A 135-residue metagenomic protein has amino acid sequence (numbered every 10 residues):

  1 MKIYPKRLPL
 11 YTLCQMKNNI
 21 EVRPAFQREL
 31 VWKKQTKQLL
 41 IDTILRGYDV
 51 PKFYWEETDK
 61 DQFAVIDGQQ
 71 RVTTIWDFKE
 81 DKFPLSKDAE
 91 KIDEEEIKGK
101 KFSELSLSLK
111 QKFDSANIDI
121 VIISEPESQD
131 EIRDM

Functional and structural regions predicted by a protein language model:
M1-Y11, R23-M135: Basic- and aromatic-enriched surface patches that contact anionic nucleotides/nucleic acids
L13-Q15: N-terminal intrinsically disordered, low-complexity segments enriched in P/E/S/T
N19-E21: Surface-exposed beta-strand-to-loop junctions that form interaction patches on eukaryotic regulatory domains
